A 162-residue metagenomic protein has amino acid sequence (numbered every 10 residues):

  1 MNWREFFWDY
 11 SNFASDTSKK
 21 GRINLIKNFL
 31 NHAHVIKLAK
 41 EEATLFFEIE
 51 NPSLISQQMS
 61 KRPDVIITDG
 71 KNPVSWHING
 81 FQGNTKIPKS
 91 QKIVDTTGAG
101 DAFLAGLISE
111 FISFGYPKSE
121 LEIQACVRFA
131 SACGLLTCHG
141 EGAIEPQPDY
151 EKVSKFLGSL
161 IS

Functional and structural regions predicted by a protein language model:
M1-I55, D64, N72-P73: Conserved beta-alpha-beta core of the PfkB/ribokinase-like small-molecule kinase fold
R22, I49-S162: Conserved phosphate-binding/catalytic region of the ribokinase-like
